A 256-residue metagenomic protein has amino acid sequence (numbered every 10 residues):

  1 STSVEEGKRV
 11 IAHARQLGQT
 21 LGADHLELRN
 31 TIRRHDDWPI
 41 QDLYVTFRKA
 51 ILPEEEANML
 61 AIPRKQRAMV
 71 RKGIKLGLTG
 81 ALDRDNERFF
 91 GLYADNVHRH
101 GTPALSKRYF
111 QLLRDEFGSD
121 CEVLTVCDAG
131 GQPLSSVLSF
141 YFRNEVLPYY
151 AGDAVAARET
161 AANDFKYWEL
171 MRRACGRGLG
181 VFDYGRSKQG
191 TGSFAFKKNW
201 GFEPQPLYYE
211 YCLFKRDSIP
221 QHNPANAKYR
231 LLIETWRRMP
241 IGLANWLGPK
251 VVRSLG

Functional and structural regions predicted by a protein language model:
S1, A12-A14, Q111-E116, D120-N223: Aromatic (often tryptophan-rich) hydrophobic motifs at membrane interfaces
S1-T31: A gly/proline- and charged-residue-enriched helix-loop-helix capping module
E6-G7, I62, N163, R186: Charged, low-complexity surface patches
A14, K65, Y93-N96, F117 (+3 more regions): Alpha-helix boundary/capping residues
Q16-T20, K72, R173: Alpha-helical scaffold elements within enzyme catalytic domains, especially in hydrolases
H25, N30-E159, M171-R172: A conserved beta-strand-loop-helix scaffold within acyl/acetyltransferase catalytic domains
T31-A57, F182-G256: Active-site/acyl-donor-binding loops of N-acyltransferases
